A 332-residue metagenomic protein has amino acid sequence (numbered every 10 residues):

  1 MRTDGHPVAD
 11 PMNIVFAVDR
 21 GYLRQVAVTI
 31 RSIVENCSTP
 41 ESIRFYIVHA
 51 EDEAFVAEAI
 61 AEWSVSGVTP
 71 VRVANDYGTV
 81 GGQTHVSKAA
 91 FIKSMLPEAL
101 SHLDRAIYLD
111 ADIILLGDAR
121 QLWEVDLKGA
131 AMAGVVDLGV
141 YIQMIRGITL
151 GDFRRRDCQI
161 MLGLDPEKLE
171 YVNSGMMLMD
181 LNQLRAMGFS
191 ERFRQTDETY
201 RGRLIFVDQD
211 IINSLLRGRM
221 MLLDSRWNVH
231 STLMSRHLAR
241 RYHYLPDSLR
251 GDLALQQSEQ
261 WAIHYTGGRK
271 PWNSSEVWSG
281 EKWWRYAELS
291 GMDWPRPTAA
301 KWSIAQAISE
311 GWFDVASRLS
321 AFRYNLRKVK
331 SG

Functional and structural regions predicted by a protein language model:
M1-M12, V18, S174, M179-G332: A glycosyltransferase accessory/donor-loop signature
V18-R24: Active-site beta-to-alpha loop of glycosyltransferases that engages the nucleotide-sugar donor
S32-E41: Short, acidic, metal-binding catalytic loop of nucleotide-sugar glycosyltransferases
I43-E51, G134-V136: Short internal beta-strands
E51-E58, I142-Q143: Short, charged/polar "capping" segments at the starts of alpha-helices and the immediately preceding loops
F55-A99: Active-site-proximal specificity loops/subdomain of glycosyltransferases
A74, A89-L150, L178-M179, R185-A186: GT-A fold catalytic core of metal-dependent nucleotide-sugar glycosyltransferases, centered on the diacidic
F153-K168: Short, flexible, basic/aromatic active-site loop/helix in glycosyltransferases
